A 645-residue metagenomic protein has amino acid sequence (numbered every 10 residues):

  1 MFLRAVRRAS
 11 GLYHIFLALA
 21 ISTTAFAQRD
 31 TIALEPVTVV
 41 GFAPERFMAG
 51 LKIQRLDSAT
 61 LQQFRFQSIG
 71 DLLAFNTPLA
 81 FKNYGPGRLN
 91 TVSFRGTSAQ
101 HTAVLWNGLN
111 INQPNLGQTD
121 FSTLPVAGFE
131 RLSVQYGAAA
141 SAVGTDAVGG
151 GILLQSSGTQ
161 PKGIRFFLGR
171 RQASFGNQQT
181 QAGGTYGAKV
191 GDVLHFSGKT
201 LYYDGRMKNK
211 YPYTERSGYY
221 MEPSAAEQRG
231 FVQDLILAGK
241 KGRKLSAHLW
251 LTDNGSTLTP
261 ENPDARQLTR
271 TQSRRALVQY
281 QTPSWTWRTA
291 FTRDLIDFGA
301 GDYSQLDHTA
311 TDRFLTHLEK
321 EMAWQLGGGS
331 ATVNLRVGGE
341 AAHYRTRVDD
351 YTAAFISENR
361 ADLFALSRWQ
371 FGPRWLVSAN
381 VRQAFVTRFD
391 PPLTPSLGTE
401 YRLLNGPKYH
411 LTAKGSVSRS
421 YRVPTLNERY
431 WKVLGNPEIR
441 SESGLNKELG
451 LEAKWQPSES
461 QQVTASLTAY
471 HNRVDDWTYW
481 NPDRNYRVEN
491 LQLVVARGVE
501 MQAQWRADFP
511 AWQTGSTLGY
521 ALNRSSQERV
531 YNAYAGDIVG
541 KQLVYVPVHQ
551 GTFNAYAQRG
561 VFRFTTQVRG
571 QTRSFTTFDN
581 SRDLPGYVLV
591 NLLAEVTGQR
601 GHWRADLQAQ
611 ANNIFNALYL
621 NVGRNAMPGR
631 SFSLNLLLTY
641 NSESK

Functional and structural regions predicted by a protein language model:
Q28-Q62, A99: Short, acidic, small-residue-rich periplasmic hinge/interaction motif at the N-terminus of Gram-negative outer-membrane
G70, A74-L109: Extracytoplasmic beta-strand/coil segments of soluble accessory domains associated with Gram-negative outer-membrane
L109-G137, V433: Short acidic/polar hinge/loop motifs at secondary-structure boundaries that mediate gating or recognition
L124-F167: A beta-strand signature from Gram-negative outer-membrane beta-barrel systems, especially the internal plug domain
Y186, T286-A300, G328, G406 (+3 more regions): Membrane-embedded beta-barrel scaffold of Gram-negative outer-membrane proteins
G205-L315, D350: Flexible loop and strand-edge segments within Gram-negative outer membrane beta-barrel domains
L295, T387-P392, T399-E448, A469-L491 (+4 more regions): Surface-exposed extracellular loop regions of Gram-negative outer-membrane beta-barrel proteins, predominantly
F371-R374, A469-R473, N490-F575, H602-D606: Gram-negative outer-membrane beta-barrel transporters
